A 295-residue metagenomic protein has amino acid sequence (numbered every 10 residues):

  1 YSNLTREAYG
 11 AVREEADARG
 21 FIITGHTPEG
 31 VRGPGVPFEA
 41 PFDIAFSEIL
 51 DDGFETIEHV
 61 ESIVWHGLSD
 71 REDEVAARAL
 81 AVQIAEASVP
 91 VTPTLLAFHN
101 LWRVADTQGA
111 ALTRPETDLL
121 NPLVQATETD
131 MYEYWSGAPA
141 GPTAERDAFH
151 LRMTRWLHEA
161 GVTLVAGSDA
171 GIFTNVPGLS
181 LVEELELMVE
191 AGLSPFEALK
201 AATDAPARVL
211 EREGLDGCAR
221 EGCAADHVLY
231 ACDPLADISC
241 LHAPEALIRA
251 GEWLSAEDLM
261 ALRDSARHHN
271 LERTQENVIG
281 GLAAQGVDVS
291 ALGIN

Functional and structural regions predicted by a protein language model:
Y1-A81, G167: Active-site loop-helix segments enriched in His/Asp/Glu that coordinate and activate a nucleophilic water at divalent
N3-L4, E55, I63-A191, A266 (+1 more regions): Active-site neighborhoods of metal-dependent hydrolases
A16, R71-L96, C240-A261: P-loop/Walker A phosphate-binding loop and immediately adjacent motor/lid segment at beta-alpha junctions
P37-A40, R71-E74, D147, R208-R212 (+1 more regions): Short gly/ser/thr-rich secondary-structure transition/capping motifs
A40, I49-D51, Q83-E86, L157-E159 (+2 more regions): Extracellular/periplasmic catalytic domains that process cell-envelope and extracellular macromolecules
E159, E186, E190, F196-N295: Active-site microenvironment of metallo-dependent hydrolases
